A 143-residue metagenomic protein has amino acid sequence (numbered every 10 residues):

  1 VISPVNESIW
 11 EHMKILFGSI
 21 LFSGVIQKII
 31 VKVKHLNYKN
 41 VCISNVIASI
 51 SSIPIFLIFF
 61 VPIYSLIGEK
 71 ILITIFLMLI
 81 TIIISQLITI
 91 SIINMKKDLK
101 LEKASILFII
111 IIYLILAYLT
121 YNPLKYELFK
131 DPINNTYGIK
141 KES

Functional and structural regions predicted by a protein language model:
V1, N6, I26-Q27, I55 (+2 more regions): Targeting-peptide/extracellular-domain and disordered-appendage signature
I2-I15, K141-S143: Short aromatic-rich membrane-water interface segments that cap or initiate transmembrane helices in multi-pass membrane
I2-S8, I67-M78: Non-cytosolic membrane-interface motifs at loop->transmembrane helix junctions
M13-I29, C42-P62, I75-S91, I111 (+1 more regions): Hydrophobic, lipid-facing residues on alpha-helical transmembrane segments of integral membrane proteins
G24-N40, M95-E102, E127-K130: Juxtamembrane membrane-water interface segments of multi-pass membrane proteins, especially cytoplasmic-side
N37-A48, K103-L107: Interfacial segments of alpha-helical transmembrane regions
V61-L72, M95: Membrane-interface helix caps and helix-loop-helix hairpins in membrane proteins
I93-S143: Terminal transmembrane helical module of multi-pass membrane proteins
